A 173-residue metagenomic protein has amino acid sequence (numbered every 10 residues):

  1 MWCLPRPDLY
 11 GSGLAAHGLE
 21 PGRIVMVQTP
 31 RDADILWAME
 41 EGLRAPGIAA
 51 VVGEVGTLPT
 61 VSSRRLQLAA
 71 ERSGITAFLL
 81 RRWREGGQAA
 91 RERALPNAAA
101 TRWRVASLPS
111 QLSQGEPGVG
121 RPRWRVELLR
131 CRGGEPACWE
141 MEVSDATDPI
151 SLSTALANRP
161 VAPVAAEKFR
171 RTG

Functional and structural regions predicted by a protein language model:
M1-G173: N-terminal regions of ATP-driven nucleic-acid and macromolecular assemblies, encompassing P-loop NTP-binding domains
